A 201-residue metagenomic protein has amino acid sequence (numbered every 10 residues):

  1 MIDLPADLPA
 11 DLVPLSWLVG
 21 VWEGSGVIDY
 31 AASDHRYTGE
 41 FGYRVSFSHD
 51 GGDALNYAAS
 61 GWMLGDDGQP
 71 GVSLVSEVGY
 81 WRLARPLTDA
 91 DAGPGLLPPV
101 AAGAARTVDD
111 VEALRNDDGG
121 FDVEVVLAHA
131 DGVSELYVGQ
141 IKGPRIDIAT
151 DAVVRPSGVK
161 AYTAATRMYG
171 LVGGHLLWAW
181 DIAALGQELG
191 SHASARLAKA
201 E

Functional and structural regions predicted by a protein language model:
I2-A184, E188-A195, E201: Soluble ligand-binding/transfer domains with enclosed cavities or grooves
